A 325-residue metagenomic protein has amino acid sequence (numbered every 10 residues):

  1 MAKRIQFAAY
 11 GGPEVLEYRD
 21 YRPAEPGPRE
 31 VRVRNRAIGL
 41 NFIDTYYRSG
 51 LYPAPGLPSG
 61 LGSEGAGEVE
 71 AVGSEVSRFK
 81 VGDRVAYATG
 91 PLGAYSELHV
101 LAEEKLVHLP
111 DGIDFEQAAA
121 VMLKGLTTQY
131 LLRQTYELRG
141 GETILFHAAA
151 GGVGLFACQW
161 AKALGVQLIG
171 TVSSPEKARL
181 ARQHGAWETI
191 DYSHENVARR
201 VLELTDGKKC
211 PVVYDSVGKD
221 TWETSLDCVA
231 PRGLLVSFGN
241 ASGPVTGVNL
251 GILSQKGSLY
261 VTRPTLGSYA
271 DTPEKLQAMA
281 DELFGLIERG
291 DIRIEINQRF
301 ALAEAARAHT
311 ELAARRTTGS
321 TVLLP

Functional and structural regions predicted by a protein language model:
I5, G207, R289-E295, A306-P325: C-terminal capping/lid region of NAD(P)-dependent oxidoreductase domains
R22-G39, S49-G93: Glycine-rich beta-strand-centered segment in the early N-terminal region that forms part of a ligand/cofactor-binding
Y87-A148, W160: NAD(P)H dinucleotide-binding glycine-rich loop of Rossmann-like/cofactor-binding domains, especially the beta1-alpha1
A148-A149, V217: NAD(P)H cofactor-binding loop motif with strongest signal on the N-terminal glycine-rich segment
V153: Hydrophobic/small residue at the entry helix of a nucleotide-binding pocket
K162-T221, T272-E274: Adenosine-nucleotide cofactor-binding segment
L164, V172, D220-I292, P325: Glycine-rich phosphate-binding loop and adjacent beta-alpha segment of Rossmann(oid) nucleotide-cofactor-binding
